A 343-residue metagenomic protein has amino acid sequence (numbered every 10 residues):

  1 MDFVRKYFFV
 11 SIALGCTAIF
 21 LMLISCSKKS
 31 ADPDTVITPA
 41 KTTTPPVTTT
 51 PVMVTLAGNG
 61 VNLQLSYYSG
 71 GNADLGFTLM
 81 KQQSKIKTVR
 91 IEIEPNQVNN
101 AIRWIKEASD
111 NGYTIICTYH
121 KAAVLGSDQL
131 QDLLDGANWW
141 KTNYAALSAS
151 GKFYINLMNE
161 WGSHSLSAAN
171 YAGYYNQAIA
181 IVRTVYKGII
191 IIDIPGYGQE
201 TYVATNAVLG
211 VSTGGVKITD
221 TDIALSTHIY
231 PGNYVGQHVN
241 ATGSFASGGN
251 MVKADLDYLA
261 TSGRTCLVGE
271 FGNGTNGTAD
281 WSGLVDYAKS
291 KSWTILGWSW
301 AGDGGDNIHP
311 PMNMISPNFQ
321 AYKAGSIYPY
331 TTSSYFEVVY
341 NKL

Functional and structural regions predicted by a protein language model:
M1-S25: Sec-dependent bacterial lipoprotein signal peptides
I19-T50: Bacterial Sec-dependent N-terminal signal peptides
M53-T55: N-terminal amphipathic alpha-helix/helix-capping segment at the start of soluble metabolic enzymes
G58-L65, G70, T78, L134 (+4 more regions): Extracellular glycoside hydrolase catalytic/binding regions
N72-I86, I93-H120, L125-L157, A169-R183: An active-site-proximal structural segment forming one wall of the substrate-binding cleft that immediately precedes
S84-T88, R264-L267: Short, surface-exposed connector motifs at secondary-structure boundaries
I91, C117-T118, G269, W298: The conserved SAM/SAH-binding core of class I Rossmann-like methyltransferase domains, concentrating on the hydrophobic
